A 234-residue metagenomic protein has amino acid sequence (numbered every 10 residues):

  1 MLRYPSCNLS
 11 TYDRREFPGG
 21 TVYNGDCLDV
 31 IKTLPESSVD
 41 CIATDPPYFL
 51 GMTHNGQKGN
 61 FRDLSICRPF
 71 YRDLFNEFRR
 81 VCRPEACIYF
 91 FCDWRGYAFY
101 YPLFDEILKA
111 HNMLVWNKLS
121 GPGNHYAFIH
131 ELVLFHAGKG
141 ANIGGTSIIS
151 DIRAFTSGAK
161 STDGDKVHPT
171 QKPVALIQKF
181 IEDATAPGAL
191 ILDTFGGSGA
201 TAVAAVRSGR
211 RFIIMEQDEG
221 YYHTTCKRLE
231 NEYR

Functional and structural regions predicted by a protein language model:
M1-R3, C7-H223: Core catalytic lobe of class I
D218-R234: Cysteine-dependent PTP/DSP-like catalytic domain, specifically the C-terminal lobe
